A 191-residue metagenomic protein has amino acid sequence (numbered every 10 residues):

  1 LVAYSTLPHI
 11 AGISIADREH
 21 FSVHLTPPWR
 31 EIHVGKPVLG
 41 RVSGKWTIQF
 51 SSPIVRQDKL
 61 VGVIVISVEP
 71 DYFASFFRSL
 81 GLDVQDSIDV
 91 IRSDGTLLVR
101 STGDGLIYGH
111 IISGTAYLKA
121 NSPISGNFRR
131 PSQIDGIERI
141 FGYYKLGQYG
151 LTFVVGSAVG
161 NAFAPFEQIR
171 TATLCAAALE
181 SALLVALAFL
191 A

Functional and structural regions predicted by a protein language model:
L1-T6, R18, S22-V23, I88-D104 (+1 more regions): Extracytoplasmic ligand-binding sensor domains of the Cache superfamily
Y4-L80, S87, P131-I134: Extracytoplasmic/periplasmic ligand-binding sensor regions of membrane-associated signaling proteins
P27-R30, D83, P123-I124, Y149: Structured helix-beta-strand junction loops
S43-G81, R92, L98-T102, I140-G142 (+2 more regions): Conserved beta-strands of PAS-like sensory domains
L82-D83, C175: PAS/LOV and related PAS-like sensory modules
S93, D104-L174: Extracellular/periplasmic juxtamembrane segments that couple receptor/chemosensory ectodomains to their
A176, E180-A191: Cytosolic-side ends of inner-membrane transmembrane helices, especially those that anchor bacterial signal-transduction
